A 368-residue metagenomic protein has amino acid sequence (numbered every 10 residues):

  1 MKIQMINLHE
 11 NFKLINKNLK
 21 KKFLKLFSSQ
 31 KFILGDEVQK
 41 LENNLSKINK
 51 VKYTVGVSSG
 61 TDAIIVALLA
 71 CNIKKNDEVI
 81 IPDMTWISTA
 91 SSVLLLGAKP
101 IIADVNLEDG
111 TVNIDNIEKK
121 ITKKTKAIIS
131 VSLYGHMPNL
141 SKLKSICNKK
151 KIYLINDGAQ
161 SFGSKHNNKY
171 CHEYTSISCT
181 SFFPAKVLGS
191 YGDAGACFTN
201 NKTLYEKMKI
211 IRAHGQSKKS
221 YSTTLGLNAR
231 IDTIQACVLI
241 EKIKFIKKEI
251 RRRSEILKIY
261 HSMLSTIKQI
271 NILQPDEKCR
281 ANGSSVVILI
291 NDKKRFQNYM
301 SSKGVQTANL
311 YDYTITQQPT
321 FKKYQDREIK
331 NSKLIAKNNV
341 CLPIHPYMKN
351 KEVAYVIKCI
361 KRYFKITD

Functional and structural regions predicted by a protein language model:
M1-K31, D36, P343: N-terminal "arm"/small-domain region of PLP-dependent enzymes with the aminotransferase-like
H9, K21, D36-N43, I48-K52 (+6 more regions): PLP-dependent aminotransferase class I/II
Q30-E78, S92-L96, I102-D104, K169: Phosphate-binding glycine-rich loop
V55, I80, I101, L154-I155 (+3 more regions): Structural detector of well-ordered beta-strand residues that form the stable sheet scaffold of enzyme domains
A63, T85, S91, P343-P346: Conserved SAM-binding loop
L69-K149, Y153-G158, K165: PLP-dependent aminotransferase-like
S92-V93, I146, Y170, V187 (+1 more regions): Hydrophobic/aromatic ligand-binding patch that stacks against planar heteroaromatic rings of cofactors or nucleotides
N156-Y191, E206, K218-T223: Conserved active-site segment immediately N-terminal to the catalytic lysine that forms the internal aldimine
